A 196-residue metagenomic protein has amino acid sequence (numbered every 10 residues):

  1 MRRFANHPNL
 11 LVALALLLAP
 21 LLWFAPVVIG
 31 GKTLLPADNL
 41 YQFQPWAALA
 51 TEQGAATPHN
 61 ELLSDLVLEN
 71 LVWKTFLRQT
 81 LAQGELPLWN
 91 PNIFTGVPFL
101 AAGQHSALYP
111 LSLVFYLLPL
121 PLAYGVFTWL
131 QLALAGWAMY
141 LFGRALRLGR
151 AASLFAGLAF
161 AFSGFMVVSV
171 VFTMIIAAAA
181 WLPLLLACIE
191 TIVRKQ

Functional and structural regions predicted by a protein language model:
M1-A13: N-terminal membrane topogenic signal
L10-L14, V126, S153-L158: Hydrophobic alpha-helical transmembrane segments
P20-G136, L158-A180: Membrane-interface coil-to-helix junctions
G84, G143, I189: Conserved hydrophobic/aromatic pocket- or pore-lining residues that grip, position, or stack substrates in active sites
S112, W137-L141, A187: Transmembrane alpha-helix boundary and packing residues in multipass membrane permease domains and related
P121-L122, L148-L154, K195-Q196: Membrane-helix interface segments
M139-F162: Transmembrane-helix signature of polytopic, membrane-embedded enzymes that assemble or transfer cell-envelope glycans
L185-Q196: Membrane-interface transmembrane helices that cradle and orient dolichyl/undecaprenyl
